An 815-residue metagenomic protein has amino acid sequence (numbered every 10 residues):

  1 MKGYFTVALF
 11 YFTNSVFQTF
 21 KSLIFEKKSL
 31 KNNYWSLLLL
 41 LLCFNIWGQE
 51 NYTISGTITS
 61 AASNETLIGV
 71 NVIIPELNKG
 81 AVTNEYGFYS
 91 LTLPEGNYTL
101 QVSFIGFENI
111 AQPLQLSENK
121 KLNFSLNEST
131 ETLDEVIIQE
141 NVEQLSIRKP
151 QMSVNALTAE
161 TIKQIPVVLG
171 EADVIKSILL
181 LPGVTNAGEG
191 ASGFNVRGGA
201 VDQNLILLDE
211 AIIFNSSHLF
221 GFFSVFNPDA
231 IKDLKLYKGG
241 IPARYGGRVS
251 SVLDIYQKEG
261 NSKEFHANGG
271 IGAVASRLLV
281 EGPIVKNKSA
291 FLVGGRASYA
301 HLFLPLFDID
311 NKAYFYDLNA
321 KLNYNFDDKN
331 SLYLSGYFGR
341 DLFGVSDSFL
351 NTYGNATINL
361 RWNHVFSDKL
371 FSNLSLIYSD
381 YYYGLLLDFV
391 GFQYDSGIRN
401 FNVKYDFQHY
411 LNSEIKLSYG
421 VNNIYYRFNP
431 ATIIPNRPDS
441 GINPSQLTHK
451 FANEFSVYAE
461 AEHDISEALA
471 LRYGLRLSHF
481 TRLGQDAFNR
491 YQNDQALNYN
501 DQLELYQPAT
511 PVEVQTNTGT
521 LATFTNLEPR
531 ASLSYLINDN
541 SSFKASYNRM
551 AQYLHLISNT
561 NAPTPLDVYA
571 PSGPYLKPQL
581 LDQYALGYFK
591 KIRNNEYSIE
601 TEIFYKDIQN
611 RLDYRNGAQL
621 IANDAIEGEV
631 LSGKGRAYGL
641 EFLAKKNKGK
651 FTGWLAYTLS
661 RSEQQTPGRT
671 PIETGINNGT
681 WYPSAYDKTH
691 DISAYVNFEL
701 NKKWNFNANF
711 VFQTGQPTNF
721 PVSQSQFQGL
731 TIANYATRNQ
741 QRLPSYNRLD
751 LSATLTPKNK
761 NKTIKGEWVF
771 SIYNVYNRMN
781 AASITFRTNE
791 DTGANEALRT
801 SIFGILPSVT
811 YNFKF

Functional and structural regions predicted by a protein language model:
I46-Q139, A468: Periplasm-facing N-terminal accessory domains of Gram-negative outer-membrane beta-barrel systems
T53, G272-Y299, D308-L342, L350-L374 (+2 more regions): Transmembrane beta-barrel wall of Gram-negative outer-membrane proteins
E108, K120, I137-P242, V252 (+1 more regions): Periplasmic N-terminal accessory/gating domains of Gram-negative outer-membrane beta-barrel systems
G221-S224, K232-P242, S251-G282, A290-Y314 (+1 more regions): Short strand-turn segments of transmembrane beta-barrel domains in outer membranes, especially the first one or two
Y382, R427-D439, N443, T481 (+8 more regions): Surface-exposed extracellular loop regions of Gram-negative outer-membrane beta-barrel proteins, predominantly
N400-N402, Q446, E454, P571-K577 (+5 more regions): Outer membrane beta-barrel strand-and-loop segments of large Gram-negative receptors, especially TonB-dependent
A551, K703, V711-G729, Y746-D750 (+1 more regions): C-terminal beta-signal and adjacent terminal beta-strands/loops of Gram-negative outer-membrane beta-barrel proteins
F604-D607, I626-V722: Gram-negative outer-membrane beta-barrel transporters
